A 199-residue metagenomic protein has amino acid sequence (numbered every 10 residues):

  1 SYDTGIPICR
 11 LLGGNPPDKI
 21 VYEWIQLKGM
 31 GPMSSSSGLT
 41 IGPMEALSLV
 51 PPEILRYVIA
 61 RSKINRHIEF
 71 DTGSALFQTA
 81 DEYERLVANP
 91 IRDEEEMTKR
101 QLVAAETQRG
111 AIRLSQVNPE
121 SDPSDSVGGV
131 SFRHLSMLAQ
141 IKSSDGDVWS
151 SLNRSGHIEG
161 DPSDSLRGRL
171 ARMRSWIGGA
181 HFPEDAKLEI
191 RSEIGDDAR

Functional and structural regions predicted by a protein language model:
S1-L11: Glycine-rich, aromatic-lined ligand/substrate-binding cores of catalytic and carbohydrate-binding domains
Y2, Y22-G195: Catalytic adenosine-cofactor/nucleotide-binding cores of aminoacyl-tRNA synthetases and other
L11-L12, L27: Short acidic, glycine-rich loop/turn motifs
L12-G13, V50: A broad structural signal for alpha-helix termini and local helix breaks/kinks
G13-G14, H67: A generic secondary-structure boundary signal that marks alpha-helix termini
N15-K19: Beta-sheet entry/capping signal
